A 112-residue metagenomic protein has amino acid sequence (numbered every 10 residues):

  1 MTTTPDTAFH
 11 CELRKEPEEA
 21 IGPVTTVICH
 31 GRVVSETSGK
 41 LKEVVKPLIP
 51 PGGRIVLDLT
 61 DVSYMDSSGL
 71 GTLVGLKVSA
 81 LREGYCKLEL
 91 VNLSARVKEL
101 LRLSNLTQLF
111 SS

Functional and structural regions predicted by a protein language model:
T3-E43: STAS-typified acidic loop motif
R32-F110: Amphipathic alpha-helical interaction surfaces in cytosolic regulatory modules
